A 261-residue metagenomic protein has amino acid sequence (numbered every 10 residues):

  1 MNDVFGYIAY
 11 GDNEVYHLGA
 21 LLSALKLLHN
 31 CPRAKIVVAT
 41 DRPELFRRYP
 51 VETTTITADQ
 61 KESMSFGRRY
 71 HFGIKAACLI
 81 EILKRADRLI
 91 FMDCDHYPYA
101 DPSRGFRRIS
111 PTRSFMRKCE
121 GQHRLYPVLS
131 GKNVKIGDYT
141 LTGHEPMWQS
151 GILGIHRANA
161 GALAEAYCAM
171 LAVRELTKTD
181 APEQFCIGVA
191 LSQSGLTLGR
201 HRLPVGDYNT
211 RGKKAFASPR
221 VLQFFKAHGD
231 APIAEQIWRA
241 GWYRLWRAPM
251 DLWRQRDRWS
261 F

Functional and structural regions predicted by a protein language model:
M1-M64, K84-R85, R157-A158, R244-F261: N-terminal anchoring/stem segment of glycosyltransferases
H17-A20, F72, A76, S150 (+1 more regions): Conserved glycosyltransferase catalytic-site signature
V37-A39, I90-D93, P98, F115-M116 (+2 more regions): A structural signal for short, well-ordered beta-strand segments and their strand-loop junctions that often border
K61-A76, I80: Short, structured active-site "lid" loops
A76-Y126: GT-A fold catalytic core of metal-dependent nucleotide-sugar glycosyltransferases, centered on the diacidic
R104-A169: Conserved catalytic core of nucleotide-sugar-dependent glycosyltransferases
G143-A227: Catalytic core and acceptor-binding pocket of nucleotide-sugar-dependent glycosyltransferases
R202-F261: C-terminal catalytic/acceptor-binding lobe
